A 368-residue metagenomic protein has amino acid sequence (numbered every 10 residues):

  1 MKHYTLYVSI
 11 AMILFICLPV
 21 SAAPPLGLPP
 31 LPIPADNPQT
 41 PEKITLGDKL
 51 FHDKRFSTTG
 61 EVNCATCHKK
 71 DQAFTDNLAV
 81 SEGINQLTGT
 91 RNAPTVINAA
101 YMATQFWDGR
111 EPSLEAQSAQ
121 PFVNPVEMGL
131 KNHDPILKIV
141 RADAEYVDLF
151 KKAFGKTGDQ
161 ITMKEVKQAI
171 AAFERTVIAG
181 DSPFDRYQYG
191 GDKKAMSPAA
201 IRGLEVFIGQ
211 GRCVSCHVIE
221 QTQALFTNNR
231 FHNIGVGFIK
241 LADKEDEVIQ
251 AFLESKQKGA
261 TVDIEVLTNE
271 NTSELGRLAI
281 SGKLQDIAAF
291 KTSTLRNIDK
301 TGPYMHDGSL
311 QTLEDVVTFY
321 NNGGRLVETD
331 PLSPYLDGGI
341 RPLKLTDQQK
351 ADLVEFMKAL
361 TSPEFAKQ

Functional and structural regions predicted by a protein language model:
K2-L46, L50, M102, Q117-P125 (+7 more regions): Post-cleavage N-terminal segment of exported redox proteins
A23-Q120, D185-L310, D315-T318, L326-P331 (+1 more regions): Short glycine/threonine-rich turn/loop motifs
Y335-D337: Short linear regulatory motifs and low-complexity interaction segments
